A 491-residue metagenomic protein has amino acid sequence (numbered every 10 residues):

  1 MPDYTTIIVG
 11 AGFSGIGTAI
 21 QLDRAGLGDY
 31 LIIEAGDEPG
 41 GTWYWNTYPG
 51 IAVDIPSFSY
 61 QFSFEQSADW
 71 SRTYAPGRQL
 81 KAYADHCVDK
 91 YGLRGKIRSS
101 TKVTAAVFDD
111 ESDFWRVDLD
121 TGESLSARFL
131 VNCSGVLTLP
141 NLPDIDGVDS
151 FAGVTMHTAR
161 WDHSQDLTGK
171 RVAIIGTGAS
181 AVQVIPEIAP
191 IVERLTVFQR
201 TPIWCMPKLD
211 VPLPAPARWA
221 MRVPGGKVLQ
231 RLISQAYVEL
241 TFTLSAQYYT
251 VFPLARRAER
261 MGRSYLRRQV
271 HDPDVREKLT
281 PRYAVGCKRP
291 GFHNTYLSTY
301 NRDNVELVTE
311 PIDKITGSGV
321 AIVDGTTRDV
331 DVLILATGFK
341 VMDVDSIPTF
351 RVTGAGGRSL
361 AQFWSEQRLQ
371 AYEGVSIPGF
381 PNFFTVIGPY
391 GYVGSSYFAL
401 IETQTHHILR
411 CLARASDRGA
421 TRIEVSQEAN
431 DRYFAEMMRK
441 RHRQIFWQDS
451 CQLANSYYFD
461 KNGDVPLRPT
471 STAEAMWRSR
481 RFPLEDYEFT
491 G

Functional and structural regions predicted by a protein language model:
D3-F13, G17-E38, L125, L130-R268 (+5 more regions): Rossmann-like dinucleotide-binding core of oxidoreductases
Y4-I8, F13-R94, Q199-R200, R268-D274: Beta1-alpha1 glycine-rich phosphate/pyrophosphate-binding loop at the start of Rossmann-like nucleotide-binding domains
Y44-I55, I145-D149, F292-L297, V352-N382 (+1 more regions): FAD-binding beta-loop-beta segment adjacent to the flavin cofactor pocket
S67-H86, R98, T250-R256, Y283-T295: Short beta-strand to alpha-helix junction loop
S71-T138, K314: Feature captures the FAD/FMN-dependent oxidoreductase FAD-binding
R256-D329: Alpha/beta-hydrolase fold catalytic core
V332, A336-A415: Glycine/threonine-rich phosphate-binding loop and adjacent beta-strand/alpha-helix elements that clamp
E402, H406-G491: C-terminal active-site-capping segments
